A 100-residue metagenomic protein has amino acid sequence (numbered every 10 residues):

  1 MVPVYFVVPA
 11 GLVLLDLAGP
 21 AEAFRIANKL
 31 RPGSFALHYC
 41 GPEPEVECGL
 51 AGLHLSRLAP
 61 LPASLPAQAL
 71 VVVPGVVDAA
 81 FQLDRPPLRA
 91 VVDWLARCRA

Functional and structural regions predicted by a protein language model:
M1-R99: Extended, subdomain-level signal for the structured scaffold at the beginning of enzyme domains
